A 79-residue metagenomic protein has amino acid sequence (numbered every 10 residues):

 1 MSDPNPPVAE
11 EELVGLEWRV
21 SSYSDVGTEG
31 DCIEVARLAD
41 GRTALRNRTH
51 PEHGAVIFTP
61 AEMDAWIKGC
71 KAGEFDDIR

Functional and structural regions predicted by a protein language model:
M1-R79: Positively charged, low-complexity terminal tracts and the immediately adjacent first secondary-structure elements
